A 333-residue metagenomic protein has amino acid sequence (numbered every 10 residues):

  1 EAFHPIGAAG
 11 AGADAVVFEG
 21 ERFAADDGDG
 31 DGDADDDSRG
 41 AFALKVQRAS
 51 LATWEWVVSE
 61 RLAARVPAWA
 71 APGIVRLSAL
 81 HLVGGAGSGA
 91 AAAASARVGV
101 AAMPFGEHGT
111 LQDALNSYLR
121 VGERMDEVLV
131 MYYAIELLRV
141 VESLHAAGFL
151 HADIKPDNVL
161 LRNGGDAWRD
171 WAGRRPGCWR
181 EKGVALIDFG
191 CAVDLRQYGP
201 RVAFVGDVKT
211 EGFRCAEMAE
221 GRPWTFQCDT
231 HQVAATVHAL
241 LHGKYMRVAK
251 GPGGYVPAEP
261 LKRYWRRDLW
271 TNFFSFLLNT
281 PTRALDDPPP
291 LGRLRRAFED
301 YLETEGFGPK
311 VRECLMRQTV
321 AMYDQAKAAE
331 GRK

Functional and structural regions predicted by a protein language model:
I6-G12: Protein kinase glycine-rich loop
A13-R61: ATP-binding glycine-rich loop module of kinase domains
V75-D126: Conserved structural core of kinase catalytic domains
Y133-A134: Activation segment signature within eukaryotic-like protein kinase domains
R139-F149: Protein kinase catalytic-loop region centered on the HRD/HxD motif
D157-G212: Activation segment/activation loop of eukaryotic-type protein kinase catalytic domains
T210-L285: Conserved C-lobe activation region of Hanks-type protein kinase-like domains
E305-K333: Regulatory extensions appended to serine/threonine kinase catalytic cores
